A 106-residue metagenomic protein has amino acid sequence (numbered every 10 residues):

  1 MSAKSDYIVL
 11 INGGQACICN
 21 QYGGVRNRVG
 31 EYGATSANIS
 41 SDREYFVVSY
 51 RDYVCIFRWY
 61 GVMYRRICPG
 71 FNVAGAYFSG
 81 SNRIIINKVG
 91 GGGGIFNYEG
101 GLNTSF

Functional and structural regions predicted by a protein language model:
M1-S5, E31-R43, P69-N82: Repeated scaffold domains used in trafficking and secretory/extracellular systems, primarily beta-propellers
S5-I11, R43-S49, N82-K88, G93-G94: Short beta-strand elements that form the blades of beta-propeller/WD-repeat-like and other beta-sheet-rich scaffold
N12, A16-G33: Eukaryotic tandem repeat interaction scaffolds
N12-G14, T35-S36, R51-D52, G70-A76 (+1 more regions): Repeated polar recognition positions within modular binding domains
G13-C19, D52-F57, G91-N97: Structural motif
G24-G30, V62-C68, L102-F106: A short beta-strand motif characteristic of beta-propeller blades
F46, Y53-I85, G94: Ankyrin-repeat and related helical/solenoid repeat scaffolds used for protein-protein interactions
